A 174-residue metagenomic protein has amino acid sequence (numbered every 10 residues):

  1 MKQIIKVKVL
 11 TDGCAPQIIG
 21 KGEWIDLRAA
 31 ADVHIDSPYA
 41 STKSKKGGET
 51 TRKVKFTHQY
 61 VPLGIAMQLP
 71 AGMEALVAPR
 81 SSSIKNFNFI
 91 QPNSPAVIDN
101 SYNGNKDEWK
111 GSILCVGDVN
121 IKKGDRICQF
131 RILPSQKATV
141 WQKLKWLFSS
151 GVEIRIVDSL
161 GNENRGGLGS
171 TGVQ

Functional and structural regions predicted by a protein language model:
M1-Q174: DUTPase catalytic domain/fold
